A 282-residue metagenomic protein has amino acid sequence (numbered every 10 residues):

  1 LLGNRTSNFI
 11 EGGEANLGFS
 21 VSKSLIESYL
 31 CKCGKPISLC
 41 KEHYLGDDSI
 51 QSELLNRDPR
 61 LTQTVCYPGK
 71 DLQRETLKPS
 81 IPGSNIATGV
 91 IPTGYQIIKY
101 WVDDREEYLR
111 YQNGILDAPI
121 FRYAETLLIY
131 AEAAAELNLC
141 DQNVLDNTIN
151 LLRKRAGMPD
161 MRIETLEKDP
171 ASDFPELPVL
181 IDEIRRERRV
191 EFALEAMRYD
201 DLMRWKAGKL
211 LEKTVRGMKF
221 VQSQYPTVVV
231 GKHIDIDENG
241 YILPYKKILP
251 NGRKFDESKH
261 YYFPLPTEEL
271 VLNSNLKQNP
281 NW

Functional and structural regions predicted by a protein language model:
L1-K23, E27-L30, G34-W282: Acidic/polar-rich alpha-helix caps and helix-coil junctions
